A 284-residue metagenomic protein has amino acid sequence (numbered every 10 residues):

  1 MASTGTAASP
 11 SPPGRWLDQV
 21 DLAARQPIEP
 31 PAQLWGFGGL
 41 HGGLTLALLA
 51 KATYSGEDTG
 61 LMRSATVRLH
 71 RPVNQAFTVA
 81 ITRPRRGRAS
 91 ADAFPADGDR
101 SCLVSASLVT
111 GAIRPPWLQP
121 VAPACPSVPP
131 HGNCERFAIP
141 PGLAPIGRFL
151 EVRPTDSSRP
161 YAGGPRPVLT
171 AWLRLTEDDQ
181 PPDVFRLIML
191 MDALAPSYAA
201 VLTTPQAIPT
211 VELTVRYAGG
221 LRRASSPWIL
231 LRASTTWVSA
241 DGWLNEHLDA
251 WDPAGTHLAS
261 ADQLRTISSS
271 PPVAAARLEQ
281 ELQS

Functional and structural regions predicted by a protein language model:
M1-S284: Terminal targeting signals and extreme-terminal segments of soluble enzymes
